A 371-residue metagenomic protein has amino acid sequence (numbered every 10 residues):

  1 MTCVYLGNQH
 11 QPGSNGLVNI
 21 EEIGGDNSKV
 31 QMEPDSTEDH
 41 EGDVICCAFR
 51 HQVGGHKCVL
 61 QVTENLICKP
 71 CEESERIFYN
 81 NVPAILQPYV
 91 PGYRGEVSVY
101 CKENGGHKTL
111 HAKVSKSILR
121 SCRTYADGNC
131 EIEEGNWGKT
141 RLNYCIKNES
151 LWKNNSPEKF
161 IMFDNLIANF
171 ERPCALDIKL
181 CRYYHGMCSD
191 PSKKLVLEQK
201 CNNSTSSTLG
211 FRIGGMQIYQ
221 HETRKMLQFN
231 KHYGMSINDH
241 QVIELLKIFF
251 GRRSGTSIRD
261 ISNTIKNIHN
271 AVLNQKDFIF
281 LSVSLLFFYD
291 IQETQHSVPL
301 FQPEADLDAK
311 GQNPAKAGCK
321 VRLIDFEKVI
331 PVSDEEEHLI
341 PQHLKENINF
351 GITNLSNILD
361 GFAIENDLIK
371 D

Functional and structural regions predicted by a protein language model:
M1-D371: Polybasic, positively charged surfaces/segments
